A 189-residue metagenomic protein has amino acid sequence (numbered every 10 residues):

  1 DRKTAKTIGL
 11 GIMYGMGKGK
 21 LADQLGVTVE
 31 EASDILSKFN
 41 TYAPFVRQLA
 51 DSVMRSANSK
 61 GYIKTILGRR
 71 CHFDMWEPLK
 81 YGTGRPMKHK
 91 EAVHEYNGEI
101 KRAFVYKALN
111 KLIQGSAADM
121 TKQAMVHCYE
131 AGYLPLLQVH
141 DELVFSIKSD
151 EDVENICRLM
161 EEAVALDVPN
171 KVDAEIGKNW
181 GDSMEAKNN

Functional and structural regions predicted by a protein language model:
D1-N189: Conserved catalytic core of nucleotide polymerization and phosphodiester-bond processing enzymes
